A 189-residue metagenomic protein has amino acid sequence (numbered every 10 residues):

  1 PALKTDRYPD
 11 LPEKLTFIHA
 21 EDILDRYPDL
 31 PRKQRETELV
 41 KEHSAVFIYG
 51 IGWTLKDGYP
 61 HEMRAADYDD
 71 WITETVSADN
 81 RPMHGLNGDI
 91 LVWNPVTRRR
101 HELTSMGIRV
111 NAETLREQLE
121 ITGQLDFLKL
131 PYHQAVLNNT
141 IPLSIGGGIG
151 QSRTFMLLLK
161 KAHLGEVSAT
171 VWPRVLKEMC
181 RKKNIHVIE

Functional and structural regions predicted by a protein language model:
P1-E189: Structured aminoacyl-transfer and RNA-binding surfaces used for tRNA recognition/handling in the translation apparatus
